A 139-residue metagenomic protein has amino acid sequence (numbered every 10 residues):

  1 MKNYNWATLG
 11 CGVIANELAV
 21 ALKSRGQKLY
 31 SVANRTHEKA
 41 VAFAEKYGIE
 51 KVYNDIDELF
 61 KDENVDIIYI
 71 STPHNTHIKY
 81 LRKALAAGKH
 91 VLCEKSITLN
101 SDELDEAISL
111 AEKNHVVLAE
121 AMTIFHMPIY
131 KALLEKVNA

Functional and structural regions predicted by a protein language model:
M1-Y47: N-terminal Rossmann-like dinucleotide-binding module
L9, E94, A121: Short hydrophobic "strand-cap" motifs at the C-terminus of beta-strands
V13, E38-K39, N75-T76, L99 (+1 more regions): Short alpha-helical
L18, E50-L110: Beta-loop-alpha module in the N-terminal Rossmann-like domain of NAD(P)-dependent dehydrogenases, especially those
L29-S31, V91, L118: Hydrophobic/aromatic residues located in beta-strands of well-ordered beta-sheets within soluble catalytic
V41, I56-F60, L134: Short hydrophobic/charged patches on amphipathic alpha-helices used for structural packing and interfaces
L99-A139: A contiguous active-site-proximal alpha/beta segment in oxidoreductase catalytic domains
